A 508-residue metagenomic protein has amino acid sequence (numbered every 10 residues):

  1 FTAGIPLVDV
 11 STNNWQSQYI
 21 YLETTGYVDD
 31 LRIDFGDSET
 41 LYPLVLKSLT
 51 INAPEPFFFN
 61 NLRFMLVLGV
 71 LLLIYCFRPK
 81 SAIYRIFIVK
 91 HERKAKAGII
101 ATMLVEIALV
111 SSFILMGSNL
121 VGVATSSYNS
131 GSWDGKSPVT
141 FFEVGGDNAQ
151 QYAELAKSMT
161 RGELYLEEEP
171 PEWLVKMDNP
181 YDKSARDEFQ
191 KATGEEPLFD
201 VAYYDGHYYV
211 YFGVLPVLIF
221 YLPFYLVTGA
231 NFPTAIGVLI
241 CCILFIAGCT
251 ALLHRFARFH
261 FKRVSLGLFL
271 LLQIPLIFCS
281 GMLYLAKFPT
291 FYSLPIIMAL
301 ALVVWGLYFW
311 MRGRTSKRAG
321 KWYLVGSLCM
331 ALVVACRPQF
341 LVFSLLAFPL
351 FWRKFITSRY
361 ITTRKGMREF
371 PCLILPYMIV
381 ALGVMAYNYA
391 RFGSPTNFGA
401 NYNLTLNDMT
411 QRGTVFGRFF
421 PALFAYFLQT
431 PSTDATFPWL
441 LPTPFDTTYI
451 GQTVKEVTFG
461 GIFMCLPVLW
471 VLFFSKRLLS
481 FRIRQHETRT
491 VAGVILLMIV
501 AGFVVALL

Functional and structural regions predicted by a protein language model:
N61-Q150, F269, K365-P376: Start-transfer (signal-anchor) and selected internal transmembrane alpha helices of multi-pass inner/ER membrane
G145, A149, R161-F212, L253 (+6 more regions): Interfacial juxtamembrane loops and adjacent helix segments that form the catalytic/substrate-binding surfaces
P197-I240, F259-R263, L285, D446-E456: Juxtamembrane segments of multi-pass membrane glycosylation machinery that transfer sugars from lipid-linked donors
F232-K262, W305-F309: Transmembrane-helix motifs of polytopic, lipid-linked glycan transferases
C249-G281, A301, K317, K321 (+2 more regions): Transmembrane-helix signature of polytopic, membrane-embedded enzymes that assemble or transfer cell-envelope glycans
I297-T315, L328-M330, S344-L346: Specific aromatic-rich, kink-prone transmembrane helix
V342-A381: Perimembrane helix-loop-helix junctions
P438-R489: Hydrophobic, aromatic-rich transmembrane alpha-helices and their immediate juxtamembrane boundary segments
